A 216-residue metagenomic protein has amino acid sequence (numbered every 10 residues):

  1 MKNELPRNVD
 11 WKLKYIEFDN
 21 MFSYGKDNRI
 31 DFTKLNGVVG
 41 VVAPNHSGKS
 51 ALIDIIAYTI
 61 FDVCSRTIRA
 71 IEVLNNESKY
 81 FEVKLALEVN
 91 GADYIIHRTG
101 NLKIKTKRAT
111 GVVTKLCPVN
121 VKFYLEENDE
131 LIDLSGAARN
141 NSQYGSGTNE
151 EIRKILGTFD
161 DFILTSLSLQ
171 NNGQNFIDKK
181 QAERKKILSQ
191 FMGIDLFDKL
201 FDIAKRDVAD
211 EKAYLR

Functional and structural regions predicted by a protein language model:
M1-R139: Extreme N-terminal "head/tail" segments of very large remodeling/mechanoenzyme assemblies
W11, I55-A57, G145-S146, L156-D160: Short hydrophobic/aromatic-rich motifs at helix boundaries and adjacent loops
G40, L131, Q143, K154 (+1 more regions): Extended, Lys/Glu-rich alpha-helical coiled-coil stalks
A43, N75-N76, A92, G147 (+2 more regions): A general, composition-driven signal for non-globular sequence regions
